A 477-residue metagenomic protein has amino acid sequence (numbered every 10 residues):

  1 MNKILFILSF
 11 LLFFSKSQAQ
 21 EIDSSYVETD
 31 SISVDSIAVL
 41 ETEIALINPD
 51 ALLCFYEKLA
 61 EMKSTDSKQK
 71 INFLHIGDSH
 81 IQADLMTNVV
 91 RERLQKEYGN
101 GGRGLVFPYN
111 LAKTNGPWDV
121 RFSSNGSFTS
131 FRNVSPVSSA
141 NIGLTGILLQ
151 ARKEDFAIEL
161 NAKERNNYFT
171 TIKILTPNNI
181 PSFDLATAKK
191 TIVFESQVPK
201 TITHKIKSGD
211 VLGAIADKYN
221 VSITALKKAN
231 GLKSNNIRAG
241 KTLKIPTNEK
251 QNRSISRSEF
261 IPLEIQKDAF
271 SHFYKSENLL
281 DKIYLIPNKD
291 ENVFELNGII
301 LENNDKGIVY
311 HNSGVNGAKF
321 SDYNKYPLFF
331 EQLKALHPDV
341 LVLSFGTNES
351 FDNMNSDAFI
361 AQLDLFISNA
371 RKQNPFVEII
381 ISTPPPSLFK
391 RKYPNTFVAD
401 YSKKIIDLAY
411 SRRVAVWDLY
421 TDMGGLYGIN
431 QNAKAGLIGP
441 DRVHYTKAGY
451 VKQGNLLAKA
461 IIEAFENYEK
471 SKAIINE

Functional and structural regions predicted by a protein language model:
M1-S31, S36, K244, Y468-E477: Bacterial Sec-dependent N-terminal signal peptides
I32-H75, V137, I142-G143: Membrane/wall-proximal cationic-aromatic binding patches
L53, E57, D84, N88 (+17 more regions): Solvent-exposed, polar/charged alpha-helical surfaces in well-ordered, non-transmembrane soluble domains, broadly
Q69-H75, Q82, M86, N303-S411 (+2 more regions): Conserved, compact domain cores that house catalytic/ligand-binding motifs in diverse enzymes and effector modules
S79, N179, G209, N248-K250 (+1 more regions): Solvent-exposed coil/turn segments that connect beta secondary-structure elements in extracytoplasmic/periplasmic
Q82-Q197, S254-A361, H444: Conserved SGNH/GDSL esterase-like catalytic core that processes O-acyl groups on lipids and polysaccharides
V193-I223, K233-S234, K241-L243, T247: Primarily a LysM-type cell-wall glycan-binding module
Y326, S387-E477: Catalytic His-Asp segment of secreted/periplasmic serine-dependent ester chemistry enzymes
